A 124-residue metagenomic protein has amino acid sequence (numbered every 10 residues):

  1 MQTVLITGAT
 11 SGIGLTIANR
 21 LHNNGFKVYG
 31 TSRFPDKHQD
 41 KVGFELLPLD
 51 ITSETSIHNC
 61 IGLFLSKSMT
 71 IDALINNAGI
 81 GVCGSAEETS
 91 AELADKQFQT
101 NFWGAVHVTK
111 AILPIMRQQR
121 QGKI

Functional and structural regions predicted by a protein language model:
T10-S11: Conserved glycine-rich cofactor-binding loop
L46, T89, Q97-F98: A hydrophobic alpha-helix adjacent to the NAD(P)-binding/active-site core of NAD(P)-dependent oxidoreductases, strongly
L49-N59, A91: The beta1-alpha1 cofactor-binding region of Rossmann-like NAD(H)/NADP(H)-dependent oxidoreductases
T70-I71, R117-I124: Active-site loop of short-chain dehydrogenase/reductase
N77-V82: Conserved NAD(P)H cofactor-binding loop of Rossmann-fold oxidoreductase domains
S85-A86, L93-D95: Substrate-binding pocket helix/loop in short-chain dehydrogenase/reductase
T109-K110: A short, exposed helix-loop element centered on a Lys and neighboring polar residues
